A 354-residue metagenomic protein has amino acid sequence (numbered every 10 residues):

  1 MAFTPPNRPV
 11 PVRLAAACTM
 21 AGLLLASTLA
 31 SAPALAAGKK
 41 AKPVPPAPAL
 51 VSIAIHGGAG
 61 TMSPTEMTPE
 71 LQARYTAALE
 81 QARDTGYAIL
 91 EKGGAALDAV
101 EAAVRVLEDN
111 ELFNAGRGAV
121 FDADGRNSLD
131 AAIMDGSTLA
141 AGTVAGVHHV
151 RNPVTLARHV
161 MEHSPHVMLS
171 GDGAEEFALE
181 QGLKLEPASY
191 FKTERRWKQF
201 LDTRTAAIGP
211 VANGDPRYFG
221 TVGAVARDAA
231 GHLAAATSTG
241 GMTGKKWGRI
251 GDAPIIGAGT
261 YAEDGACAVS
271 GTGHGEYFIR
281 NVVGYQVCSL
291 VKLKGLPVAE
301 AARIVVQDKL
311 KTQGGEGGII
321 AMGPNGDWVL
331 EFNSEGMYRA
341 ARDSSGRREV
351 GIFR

Functional and structural regions predicted by a protein language model:
M1-R13: N-terminal secretory signal peptides that target proteins for export/translocation
N7-P9, A17, A41, S52: Low-complexity, intrinsically disordered short peptide segments enriched in small/polar/basic residues
P11-V12, A30, G326: Short amphipathic alpha-helical "recognition" segments used for binding
A15-S31: Bacterial N-terminal signal peptides
A37-R354: Alpha/propeptide regions of enzymes that mature by internal proteolysis
